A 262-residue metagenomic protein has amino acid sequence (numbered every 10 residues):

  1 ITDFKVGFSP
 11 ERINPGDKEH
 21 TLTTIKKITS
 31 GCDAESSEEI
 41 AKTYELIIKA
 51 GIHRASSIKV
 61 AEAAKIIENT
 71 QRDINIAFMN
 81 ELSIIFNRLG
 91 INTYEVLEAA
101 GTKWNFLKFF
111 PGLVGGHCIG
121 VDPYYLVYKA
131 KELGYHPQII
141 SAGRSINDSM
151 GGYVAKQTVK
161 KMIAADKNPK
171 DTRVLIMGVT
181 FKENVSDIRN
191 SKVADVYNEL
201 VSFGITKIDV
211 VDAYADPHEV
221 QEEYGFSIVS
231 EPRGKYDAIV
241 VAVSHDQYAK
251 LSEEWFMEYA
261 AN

Functional and structural regions predicted by a protein language model:
I1-N262: Structural/interface elements that position substrates and couple domains in central-metabolism enzymes
